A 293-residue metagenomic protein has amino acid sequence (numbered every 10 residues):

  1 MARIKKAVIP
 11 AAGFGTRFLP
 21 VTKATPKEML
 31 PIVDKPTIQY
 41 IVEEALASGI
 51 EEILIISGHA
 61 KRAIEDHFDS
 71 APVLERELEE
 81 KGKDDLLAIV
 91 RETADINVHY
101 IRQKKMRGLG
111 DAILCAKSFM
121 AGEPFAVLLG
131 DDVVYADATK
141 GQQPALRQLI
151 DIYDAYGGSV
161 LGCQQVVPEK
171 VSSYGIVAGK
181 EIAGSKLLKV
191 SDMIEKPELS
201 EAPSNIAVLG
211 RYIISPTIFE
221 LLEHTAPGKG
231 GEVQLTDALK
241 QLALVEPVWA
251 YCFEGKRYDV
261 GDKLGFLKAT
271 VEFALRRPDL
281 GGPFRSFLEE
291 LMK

Functional and structural regions predicted by a protein language model:
A2-E80, V98, K140, P144: N-terminal glycine-rich phosphate-binding loop and ensuing alpha1 helix
K6, E51-I53, N97, P124 (+3 more regions): Residues at the starts of beta-strands that form the adenosine-phosphate
I9, I55, V127, L161-G162 (+1 more regions): Structural beta-sheet core signal
A12, G58, G130, Q164 (+1 more regions): Cofactor-binding loop segments of dinucleotide-utilizing enzymes, especially the Rossmann-like FAD- and NAD(P)+-binding
M29, V98-Y100, S159, V248-A250 (+1 more regions): Conserved beta-strand scaffold positions in the cores of enzyme catalytic domains, especially in NTP/NDP-utilizing
T37-Y40, D111-C115, A238: Well-ordered alpha-helical segments embedded in enzymatic catalytic cores
L74-E77, D84-G179, E223: Conserved beta-loop-beta/alpha segment of the NTase-like Rossmann-fold superfamily that binds/positions NTPs
A126, V134, A138-L146, I150-D154 (+1 more regions): Catalytic-core segments of class I nucleotidyltransferases/pyrophosphorylases that form NMP-activated intermediates
